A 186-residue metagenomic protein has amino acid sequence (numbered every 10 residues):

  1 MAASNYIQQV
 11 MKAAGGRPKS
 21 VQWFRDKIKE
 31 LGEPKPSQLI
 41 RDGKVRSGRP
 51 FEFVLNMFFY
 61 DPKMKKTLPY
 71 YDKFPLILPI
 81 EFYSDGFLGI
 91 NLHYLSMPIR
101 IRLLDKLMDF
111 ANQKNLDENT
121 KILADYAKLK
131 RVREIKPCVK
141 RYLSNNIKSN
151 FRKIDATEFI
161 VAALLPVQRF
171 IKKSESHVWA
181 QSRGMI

Functional and structural regions predicted by a protein language model:
A2-L55: Mixed-charge, Lys/Arg-rich low-complexity intrinsically disordered regions
F51-F53, F82-G86: A short, compositionally biased
M57-M64: Generic short beta-strand segments
K65-K66, F87, M97-I99: Eukaryotic short linear interaction motifs
K66-Y83: Short beta-strand-centered aromatic/proline hotspots
D85-H93: Short, solvent-exposed secondary-structure boundary/capping segments
L95-I186: Intrinsically disordered, low-complexity, charged/polar segments
